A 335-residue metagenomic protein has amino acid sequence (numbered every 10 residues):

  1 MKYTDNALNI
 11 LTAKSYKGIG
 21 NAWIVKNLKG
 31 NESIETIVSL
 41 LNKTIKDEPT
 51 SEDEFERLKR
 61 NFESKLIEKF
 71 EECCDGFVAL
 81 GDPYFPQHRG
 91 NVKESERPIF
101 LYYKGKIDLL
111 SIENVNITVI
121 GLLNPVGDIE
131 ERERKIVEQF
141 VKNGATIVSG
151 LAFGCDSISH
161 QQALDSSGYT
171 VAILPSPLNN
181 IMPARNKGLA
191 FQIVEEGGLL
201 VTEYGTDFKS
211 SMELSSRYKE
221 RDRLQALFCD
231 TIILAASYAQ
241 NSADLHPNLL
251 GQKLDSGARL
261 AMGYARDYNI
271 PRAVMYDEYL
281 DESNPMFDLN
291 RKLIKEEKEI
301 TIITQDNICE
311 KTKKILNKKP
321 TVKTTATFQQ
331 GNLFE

Functional and structural regions predicted by a protein language model:
M1-A7, L80-E335: Glycine-biased, small-residue-rich flexible motifs in mid-sequence functional cores and linkers
M1-D82: Short, small/acidic-rich helices and loops at N termini and domain boundaries of DNA replication/processing enzymes
